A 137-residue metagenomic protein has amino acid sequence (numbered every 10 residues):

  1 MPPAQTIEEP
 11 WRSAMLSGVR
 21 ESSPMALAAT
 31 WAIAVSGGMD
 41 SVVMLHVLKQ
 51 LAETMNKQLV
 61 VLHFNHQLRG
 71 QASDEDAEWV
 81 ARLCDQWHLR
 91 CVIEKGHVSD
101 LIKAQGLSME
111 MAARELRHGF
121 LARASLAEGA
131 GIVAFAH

Functional and structural regions predicted by a protein language model:
P2-A136: Core alpha/beta nucleotide-donor-binding catalytic domains of modification enzymes
